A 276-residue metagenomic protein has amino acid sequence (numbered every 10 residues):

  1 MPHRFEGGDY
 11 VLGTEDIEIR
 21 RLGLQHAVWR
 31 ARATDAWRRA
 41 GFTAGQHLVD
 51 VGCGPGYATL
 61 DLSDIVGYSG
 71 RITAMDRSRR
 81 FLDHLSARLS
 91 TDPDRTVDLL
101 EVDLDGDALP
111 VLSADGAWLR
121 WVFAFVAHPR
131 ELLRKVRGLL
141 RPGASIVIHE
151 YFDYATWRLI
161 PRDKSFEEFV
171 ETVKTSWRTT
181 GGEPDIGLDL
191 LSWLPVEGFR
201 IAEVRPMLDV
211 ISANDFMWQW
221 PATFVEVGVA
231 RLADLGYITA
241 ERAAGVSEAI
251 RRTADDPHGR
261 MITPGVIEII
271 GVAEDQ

Functional and structural regions predicted by a protein language model:
G7-R30: Class I SAM-dependent methyltransferase Rossmann-like catalytic core, especially the SAM/SAH-binding loop
A27-H47, D61: Conserved alpha-helix/loop element of class I SAM-dependent methyltransferases that forms part of the SAM/SAH-binding
V49, P55-D107: Class I SAM-dependent methyltransferase SAM/SAH-binding core
A108-G116: A short acidic, Gly/Pro-enriched loop at the edge of an enzyme's catalytic core that lines a small-molecule cofactor
D115-R130: A short SAM/SAH-binding and catalytic strip from SAM-dependent methyltransferases
R130-S145: A short glycine-rich, Lys/Arg-flanked "PGG" loop and its adjoining helix->strand segment in the class I
V147-D215: Conserved catalytic/acceptor-binding region of the Class I
D185, A202-Q276: Conserved Class I S-adenosyl-L-methionine
